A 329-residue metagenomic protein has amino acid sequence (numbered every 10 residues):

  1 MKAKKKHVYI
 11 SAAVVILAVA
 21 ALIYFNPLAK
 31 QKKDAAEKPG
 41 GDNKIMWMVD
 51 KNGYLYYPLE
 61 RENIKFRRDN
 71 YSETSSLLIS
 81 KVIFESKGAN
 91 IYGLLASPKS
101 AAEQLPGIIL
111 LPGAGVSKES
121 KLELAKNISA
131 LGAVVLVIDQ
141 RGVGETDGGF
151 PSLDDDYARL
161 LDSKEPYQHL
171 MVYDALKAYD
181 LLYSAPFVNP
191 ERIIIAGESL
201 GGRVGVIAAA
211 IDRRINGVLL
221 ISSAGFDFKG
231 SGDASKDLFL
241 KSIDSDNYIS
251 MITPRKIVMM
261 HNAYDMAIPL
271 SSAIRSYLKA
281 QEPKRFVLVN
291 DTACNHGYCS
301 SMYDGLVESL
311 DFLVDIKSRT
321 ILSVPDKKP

Functional and structural regions predicted by a protein language model:
M1-I16: N-terminal Sec-pathway targeting helices
P58-A101: N-terminal cap/lid segment of alpha/beta-hydrolase-fold proteins
E103-G113: Short beta-strand element of the alpha/beta-hydrolase
E119-V172, D227-K236: Cap/lid segment of the alpha/beta-hydrolase catalytic domain
L176-L238: Primarily recognizes the serine-hydrolase "nucleophile elbow" in alpha/beta-hydrolase and SGNH/GDSL folds
I252, V258-H261: Short beta-strand/loop motif that positions the catalytic acidic residue of the alpha/beta-hydrolase fold
M266-S272: Conserved alpha/beta-hydrolase "acid-adjacent" motif
L278-P329: C-terminal catalytic histidine-bearing segment of alpha/beta-hydrolase fold enzymes
